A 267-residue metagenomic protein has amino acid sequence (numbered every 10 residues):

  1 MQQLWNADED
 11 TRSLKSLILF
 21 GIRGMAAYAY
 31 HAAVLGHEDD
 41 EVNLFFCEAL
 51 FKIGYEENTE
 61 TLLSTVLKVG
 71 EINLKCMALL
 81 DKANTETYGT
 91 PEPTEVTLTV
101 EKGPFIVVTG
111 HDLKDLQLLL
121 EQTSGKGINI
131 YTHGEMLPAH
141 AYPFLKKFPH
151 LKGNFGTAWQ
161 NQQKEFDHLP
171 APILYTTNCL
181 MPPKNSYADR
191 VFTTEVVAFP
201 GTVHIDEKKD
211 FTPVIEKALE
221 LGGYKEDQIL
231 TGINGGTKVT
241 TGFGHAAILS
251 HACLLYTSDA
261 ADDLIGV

Functional and structural regions predicted by a protein language model:
M1-L255: Metallocofactor- and cofactor-centric catalytic cores in central/energy metabolism, strongly enriched
Y256-A261: Conserved small/polar residues in nucleotide/adenosyl-binding loops
